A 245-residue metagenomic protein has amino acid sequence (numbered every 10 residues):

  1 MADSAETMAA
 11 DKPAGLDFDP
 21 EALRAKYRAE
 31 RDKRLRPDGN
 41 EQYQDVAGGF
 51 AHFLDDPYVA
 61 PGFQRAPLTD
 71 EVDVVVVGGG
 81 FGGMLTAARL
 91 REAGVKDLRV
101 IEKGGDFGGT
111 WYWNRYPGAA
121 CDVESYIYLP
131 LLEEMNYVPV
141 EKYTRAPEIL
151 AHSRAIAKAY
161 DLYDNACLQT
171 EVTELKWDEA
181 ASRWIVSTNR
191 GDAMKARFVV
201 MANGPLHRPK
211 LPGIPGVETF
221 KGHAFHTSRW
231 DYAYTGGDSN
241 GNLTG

Functional and structural regions predicted by a protein language model:
A5-P67: Non-catalytic terminal and boundary segments that flank Rossmann-like NAD(P)-dependent oxidoreductase
D11-A14, A22, K26-A29, K33-R36 (+1 more regions): Glycine-rich active-site loop/strand segments that organize a redox cofactor
D17-P20, A47, F53, P57 (+1 more regions): Feature captures the FAD/FMN-dependent oxidoreductase FAD-binding
A47-A66, E71, A119, L129-P139 (+2 more regions): Glycine-rich dinucleotide-binding loop and its adjacent helix/turn
R65, T69-V100: N-terminal Rossmann-like FAD-binding beta1-loop-alpha1 element of flavoenzymes
A88-R89, Y112-W113, L211-P215: Short amphipathic alpha-helical segments
R91-Y116: Glycine-rich FAD pyrophosphate-binding loop
